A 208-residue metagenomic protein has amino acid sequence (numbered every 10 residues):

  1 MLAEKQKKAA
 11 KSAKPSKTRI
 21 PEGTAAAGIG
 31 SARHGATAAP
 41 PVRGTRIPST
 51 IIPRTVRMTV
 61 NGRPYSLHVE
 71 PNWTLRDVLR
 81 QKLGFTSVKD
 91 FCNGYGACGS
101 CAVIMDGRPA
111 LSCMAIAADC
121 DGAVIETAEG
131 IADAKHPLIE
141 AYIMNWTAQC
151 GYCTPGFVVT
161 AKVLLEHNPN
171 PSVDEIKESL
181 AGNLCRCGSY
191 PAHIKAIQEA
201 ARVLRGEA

Functional and structural regions predicted by a protein language model:
L2-A208: Signature of N-terminal electron-transfer/Fe-S-associated modules in redox systems
